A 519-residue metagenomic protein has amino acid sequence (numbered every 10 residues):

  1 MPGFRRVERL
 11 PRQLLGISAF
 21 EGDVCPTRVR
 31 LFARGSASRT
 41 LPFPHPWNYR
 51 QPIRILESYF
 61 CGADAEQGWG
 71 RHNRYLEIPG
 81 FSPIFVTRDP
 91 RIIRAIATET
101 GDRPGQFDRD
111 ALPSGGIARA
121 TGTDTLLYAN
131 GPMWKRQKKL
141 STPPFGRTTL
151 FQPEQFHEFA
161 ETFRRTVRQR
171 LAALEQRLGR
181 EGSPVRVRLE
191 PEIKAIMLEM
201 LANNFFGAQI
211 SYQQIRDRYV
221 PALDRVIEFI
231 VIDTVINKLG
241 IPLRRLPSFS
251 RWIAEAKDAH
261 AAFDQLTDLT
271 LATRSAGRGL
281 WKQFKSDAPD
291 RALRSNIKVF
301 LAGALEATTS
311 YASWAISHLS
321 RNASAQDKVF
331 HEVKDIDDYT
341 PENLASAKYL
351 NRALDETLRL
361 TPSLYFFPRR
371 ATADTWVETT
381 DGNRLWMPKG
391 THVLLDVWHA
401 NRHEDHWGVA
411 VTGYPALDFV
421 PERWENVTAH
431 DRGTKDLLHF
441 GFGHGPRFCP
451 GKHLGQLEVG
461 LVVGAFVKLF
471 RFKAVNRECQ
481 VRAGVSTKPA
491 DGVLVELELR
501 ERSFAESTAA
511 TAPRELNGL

Functional and structural regions predicted by a protein language model:
M1-T123, Y128, P132-R136, T162-Q169 (+2 more regions): N-terminal membrane-proximal hinge/A-helix region immediately C-terminal to the signal-anchor transmembrane segment
W47-G70, Y339-D381: Conserved cytochrome P450 K-helix E-x-x-R motif and the immediately C-terminal K′/meander segment
R109-P113, P153-A312, V333: Cytochrome P450 heme-thiolate monooxygenase catalytic core
S248-W252, L350, D355-R369, D491-L519: C-terminal domain-closing interface element
A307-S320, V462: Short, small-residue alpha-helix embedded
A323-Q326, H444, F448, K452-P489 (+1 more regions): Cytochrome P450 heme-binding "Cys pocket" and the immediately downstream C-terminal segment
T357, G390, F419, G445 (+2 more regions): Hydrophobic, well-ordered secondary-structure elements that form the walls of internal hydrophobic environments
L395-H430, P513: Conserved cytochrome P450 K-helix/beta-meander segment immediately N-terminal to the heme-binding cysteine loop
